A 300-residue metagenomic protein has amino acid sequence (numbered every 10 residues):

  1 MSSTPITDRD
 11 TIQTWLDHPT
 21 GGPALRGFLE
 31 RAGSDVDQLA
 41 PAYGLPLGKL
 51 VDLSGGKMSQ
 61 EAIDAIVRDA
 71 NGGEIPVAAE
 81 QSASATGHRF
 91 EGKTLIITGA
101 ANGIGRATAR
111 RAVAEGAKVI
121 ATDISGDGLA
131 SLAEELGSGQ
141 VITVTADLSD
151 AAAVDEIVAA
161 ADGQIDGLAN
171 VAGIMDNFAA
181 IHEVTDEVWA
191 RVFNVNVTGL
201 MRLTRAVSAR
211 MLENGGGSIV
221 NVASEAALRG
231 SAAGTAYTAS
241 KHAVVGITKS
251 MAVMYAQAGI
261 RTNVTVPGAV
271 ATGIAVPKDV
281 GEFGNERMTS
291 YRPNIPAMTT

Functional and structural regions predicted by a protein language model:
A85-K118: Canonical Rossmann dinucleotide-binding motif of NAD(H)/NADP(H)-dependent dehydrogenases/reductases, specifically
E115-S131: Conserved glycine-rich Rossmann-like NAD(P)H-binding loop of the short-chain dehydrogenase/reductase
G126, V266-P277: Short, flexible catalytic-loop segment of classical short-chain dehydrogenase/reductase
M175-A190, E213, A233-A236, V276: Conserved mid-core segment of classical short-chain dehydrogenase/reductases
H182-M201, G216, V220, V244: Catalytic Tyr-X3-Lys loop
T204, S240, T248: Active-site helix of classical SDR
A209, V253-M254: Alpha-helical segment proximal to the catalytic Tyr-Lys
S224: Residue(s) in the substrate-gating loop at a strand-loop-helix junction that position the organic substrate next
